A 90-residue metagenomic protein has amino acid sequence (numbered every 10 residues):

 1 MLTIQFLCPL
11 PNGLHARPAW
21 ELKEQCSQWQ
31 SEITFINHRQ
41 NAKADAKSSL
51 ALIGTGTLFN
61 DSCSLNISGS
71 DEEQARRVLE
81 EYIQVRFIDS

Functional and structural regions predicted by a protein language model:
M1-L10: Short amphipathic
T3, Q30, S62: Broad gene-expression machinery/nucleic-acid interaction feature
L7, I36, N66-S68: Solvent-exposed beta-strand sheet faces enriched in polar/charged residues
P11-A51, T55-T57: Compact, glycine-rich, soluble single-domain proteins
G54-S90: C-terminal structural segments of small proteins and small subunits
